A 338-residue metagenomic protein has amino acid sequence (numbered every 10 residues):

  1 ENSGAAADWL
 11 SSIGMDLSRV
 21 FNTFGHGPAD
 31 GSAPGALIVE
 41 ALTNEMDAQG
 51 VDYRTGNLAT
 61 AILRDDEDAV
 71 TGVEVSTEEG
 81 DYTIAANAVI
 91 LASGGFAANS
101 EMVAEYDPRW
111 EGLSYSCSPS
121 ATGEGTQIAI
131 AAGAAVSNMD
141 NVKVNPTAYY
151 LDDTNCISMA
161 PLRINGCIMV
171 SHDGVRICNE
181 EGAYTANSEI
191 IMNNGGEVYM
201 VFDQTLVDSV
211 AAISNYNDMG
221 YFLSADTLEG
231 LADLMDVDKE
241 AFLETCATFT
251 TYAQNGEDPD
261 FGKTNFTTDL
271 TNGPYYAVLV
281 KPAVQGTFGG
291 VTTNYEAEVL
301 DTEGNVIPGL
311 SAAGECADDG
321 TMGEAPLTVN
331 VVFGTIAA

Functional and structural regions predicted by a protein language model:
N2-Y82, N99-M102, Y149, A253-N272: Conserved redox-cofactor binding core of oxidoreductases
A61, A241-G320: A glycine-rich dinucleotide-binding beta-alpha-beta segment and adjacent secondary-structure elements that constitute
S76-A88, N305-I307: Core beta-strand elements of the Rossmann-like FAD/NAD(P) dinucleotide-binding domain in flavoenzyme oxidoreductases
I84-A148, L327, I336: Glycine-rich loop(s) and the adjacent beta-strand/alpha-helix scaffold that form part
A97-M102, V210-A211, D319-G320: Short acidic/His/Gly/Ser-rich catalytic and metal-binding motifs that mark active-site loops of diverse hydrolases
T126-I128, A132-V237: An anion/pyrophosphate-binding glycine-rich loop and adjacent beta-alpha core in soluble alpha-beta enzymes
N145-Y149, A183-A186, A283-F288, C316-T328: Glycine-rich phosphate/pyrophosphate-binding beta-alpha loops
V170-S171, T293, L300, N330: Hydrophobic alpha-helical segments, especially N-terminal targeting/anchoring helices
